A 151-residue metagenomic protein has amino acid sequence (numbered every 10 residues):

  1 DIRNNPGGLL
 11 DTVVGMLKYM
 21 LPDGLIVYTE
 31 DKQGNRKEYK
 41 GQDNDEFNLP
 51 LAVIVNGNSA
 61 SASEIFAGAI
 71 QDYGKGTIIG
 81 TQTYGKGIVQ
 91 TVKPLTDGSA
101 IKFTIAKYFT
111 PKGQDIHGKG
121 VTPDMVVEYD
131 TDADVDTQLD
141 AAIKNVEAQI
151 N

Functional and structural regions predicted by a protein language model:
D1, V27-T29, P50-V55, T77-G80 (+2 more regions): Structural recognition of the beta-strand scaffold that forms the well-ordered cores of secreted hydrolase catalytic
D1-P6, V13-G15, T29, V127-N151: C-terminal recognition in membrane/secretory proteostasis and scaffolding
P6-S61, G87-P94, F109: Gly/Ser/Thr-rich loop/hinge elements
M20, L51, I70, G113 (+1 more regions): Terminal peptide-recognition signature
F47-P50, Y73-K75, G98-S99: Short coil/turn connectors at secondary-structure junctions
Y73-K86: Short, well-structured beta-strand/strand-turn elements
Q90-P94, I101-D132: Conserved P-loop NTPase
